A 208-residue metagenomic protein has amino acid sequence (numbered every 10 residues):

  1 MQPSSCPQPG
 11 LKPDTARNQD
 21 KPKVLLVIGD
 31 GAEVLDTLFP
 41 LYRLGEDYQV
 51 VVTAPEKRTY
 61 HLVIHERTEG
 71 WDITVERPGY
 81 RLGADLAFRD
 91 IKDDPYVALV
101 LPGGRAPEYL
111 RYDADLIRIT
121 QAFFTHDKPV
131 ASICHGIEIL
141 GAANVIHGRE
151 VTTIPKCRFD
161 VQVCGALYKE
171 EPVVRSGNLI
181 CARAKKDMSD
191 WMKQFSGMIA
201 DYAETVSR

Functional and structural regions predicted by a protein language model:
Q2-H126, I139-E150, R158-R208: Extended, subdomain-level signal for the structured scaffold at the beginning of enzyme domains
I133-G136: Short, thiol/selenol-centered motifs that function as redox-active sites or metal-ligating centers
